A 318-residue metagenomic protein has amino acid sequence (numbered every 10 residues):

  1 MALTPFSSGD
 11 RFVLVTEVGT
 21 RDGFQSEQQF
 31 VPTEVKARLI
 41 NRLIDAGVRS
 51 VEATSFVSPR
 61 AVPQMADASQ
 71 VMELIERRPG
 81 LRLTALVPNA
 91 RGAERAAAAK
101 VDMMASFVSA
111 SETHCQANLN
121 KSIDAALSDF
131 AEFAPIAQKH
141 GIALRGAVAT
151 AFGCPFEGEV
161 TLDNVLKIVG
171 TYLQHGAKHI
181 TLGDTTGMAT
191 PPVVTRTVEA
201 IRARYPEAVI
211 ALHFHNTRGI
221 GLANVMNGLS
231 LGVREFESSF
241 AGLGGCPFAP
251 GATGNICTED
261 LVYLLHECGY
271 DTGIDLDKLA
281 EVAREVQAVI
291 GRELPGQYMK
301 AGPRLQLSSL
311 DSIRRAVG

Functional and structural regions predicted by a protein language model:
M1-G318: Catalytic cores and adjacent flexible loops of soluble metabolic enzymes that perform enolate/carbanion chemistry on
